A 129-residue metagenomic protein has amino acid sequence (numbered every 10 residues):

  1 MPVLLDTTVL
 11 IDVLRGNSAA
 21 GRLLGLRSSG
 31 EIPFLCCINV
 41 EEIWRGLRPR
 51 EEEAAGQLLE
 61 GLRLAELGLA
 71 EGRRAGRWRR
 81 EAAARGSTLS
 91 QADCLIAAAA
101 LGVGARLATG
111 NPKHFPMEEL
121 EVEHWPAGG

Functional and structural regions predicted by a protein language model:
M1, A97, L101-G129: Acidic, PIN/NYN-like endoribonuclease modules and their adjacent C-terminal/linker elements
M1-L35, W44-E60, K113, G128-G129: Short, well-structured N-terminal submotif of metal-dependent ribonuclease cores
D6-T7, I43, A75, A100: Generic structural signal for small/hydrophobic residues in well-ordered secondary structure, especially within
V9-L10, N39, E71, L95-I96 (+1 more regions): Alpha-helix capping/helix-boundary segments
A20-G21, V40, E52-A55, G72-A75 (+1 more regions): A general structural signal for well-ordered alpha-helical segments in protein cores
S28-G30, L59, A84, G102 (+1 more regions): Short, well-ordered coil/turn elements that cap or connect secondary structure elements
R63-G110: Active-site neighborhoods of divalent-metal-dependent phosphate/nucleic-acid chemistry enzymes
